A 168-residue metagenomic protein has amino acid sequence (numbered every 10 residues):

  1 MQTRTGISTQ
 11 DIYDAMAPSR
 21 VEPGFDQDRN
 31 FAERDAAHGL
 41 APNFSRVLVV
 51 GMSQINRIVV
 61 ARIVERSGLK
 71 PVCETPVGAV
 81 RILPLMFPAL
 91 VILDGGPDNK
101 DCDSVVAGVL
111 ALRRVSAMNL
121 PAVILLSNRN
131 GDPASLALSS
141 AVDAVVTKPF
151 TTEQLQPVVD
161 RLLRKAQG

Functional and structural regions predicted by a protein language model:
M1-S53, R57, A61-I63, L85 (+2 more regions): Non-catalytic signal-transmission and effector/linker regions of two-component phosphorelay proteins
S53-R57, G96-D101, N130-D132, T152: Short acidic, S/G/P-rich loop/turn micro-motifs used as interaction or catalytic elements
R66-S67: Conserved dinucleotide-binding and phosphotransfer motif residues
E74-L90, D94: Acidic, metal-coordinating helix/loop segments flanking the phosphotransfer/catalytic sites of two-component signaling
L93-L112, S116-N119: Conserved phosphotransfer microenvironments
D103-S104, R129-V145, P157: Alpha4 helix (beta4-alpha4-beta5 surface) of REC/receiver domains from two-component response regulators
S116-G131: A short, hydrophobic beta-strand element within the central beta-sheet of small alpha/beta folds
K148: A Lys-centered signature of the CheY-like receiver
